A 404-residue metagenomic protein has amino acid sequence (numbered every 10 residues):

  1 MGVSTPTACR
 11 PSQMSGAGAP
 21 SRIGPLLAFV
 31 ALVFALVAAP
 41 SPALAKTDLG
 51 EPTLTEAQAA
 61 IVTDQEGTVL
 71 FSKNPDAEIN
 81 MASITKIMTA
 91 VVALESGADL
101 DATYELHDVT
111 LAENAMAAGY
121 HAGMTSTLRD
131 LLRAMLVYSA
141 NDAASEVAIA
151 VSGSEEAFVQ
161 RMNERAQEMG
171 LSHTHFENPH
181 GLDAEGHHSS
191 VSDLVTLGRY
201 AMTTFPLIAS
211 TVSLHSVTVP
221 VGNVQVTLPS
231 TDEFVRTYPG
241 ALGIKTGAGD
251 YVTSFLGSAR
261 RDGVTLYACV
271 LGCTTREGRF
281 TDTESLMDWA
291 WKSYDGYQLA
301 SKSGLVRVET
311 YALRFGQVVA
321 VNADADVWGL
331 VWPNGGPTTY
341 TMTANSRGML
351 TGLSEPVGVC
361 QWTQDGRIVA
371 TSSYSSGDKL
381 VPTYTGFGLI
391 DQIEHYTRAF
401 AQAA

Functional and structural regions predicted by a protein language model:
M1-G2: N-terminal targeting leaders characterized by basic, low-complexity, disordered sequences that direct proteins
T5-L27: Bacterial N-terminal signal peptides that target proteins for export
L27-V33: Sec-dependent N-terminal signal peptides
F34-A43: C-terminal segment of classical bacterial N-terminal signal peptides
A43-P206: Active-site-adjacent loops and short helices of periplasmic peptidoglycan-processing enzymes
S172, D183-H188, S192-A404: Domain-terminus/edge residues, biased toward the C-terminal soluble/receptor-binding domains of extracytoplasmic
